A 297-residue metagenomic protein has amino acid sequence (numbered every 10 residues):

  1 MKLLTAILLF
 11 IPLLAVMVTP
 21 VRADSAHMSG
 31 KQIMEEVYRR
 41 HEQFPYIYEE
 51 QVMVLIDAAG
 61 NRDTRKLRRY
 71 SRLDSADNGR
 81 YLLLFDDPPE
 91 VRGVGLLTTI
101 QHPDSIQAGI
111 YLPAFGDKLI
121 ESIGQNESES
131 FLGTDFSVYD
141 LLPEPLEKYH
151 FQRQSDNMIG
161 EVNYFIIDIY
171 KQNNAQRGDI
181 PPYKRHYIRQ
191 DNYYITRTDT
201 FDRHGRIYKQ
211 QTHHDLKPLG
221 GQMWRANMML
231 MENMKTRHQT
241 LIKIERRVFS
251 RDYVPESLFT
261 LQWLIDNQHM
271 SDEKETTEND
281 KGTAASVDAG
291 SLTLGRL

Functional and structural regions predicted by a protein language model:
A6-V16: Bacterial N-terminal signal peptides
T19-A23: Sec/Tat signal peptide C-region and signal peptidase I cleavage site
D24-Q32, R39-Y46, N61, T99-P182 (+1 more regions): Flexible, processing/modification-adjacent segments and terminal tails in exported/periplasmic/extracellular proteins
V37, R68-R72, Q101, T212-G220: Extended lipid/amphipathic-ligand handling interfaces
Y38-I47, A76, D191, G221-Q222: Edge/loop elements at the starts and ends of beta-strands within beta-rich repeat scaffolds
Q43-I56, Y81-L82: A short, Trp-centered hydrophobic/proline-enriched beta-strand micro-motif
K66-I106: Mid-chain, structured segments of secreted extracytoplasmic proteins
L97, A108-I110, I120-E121, E129-E144 (+1 more regions): Gly/Pro-enriched, hydrophobic low-complexity segments that function as extracytoplasmic propeptides/linkers
